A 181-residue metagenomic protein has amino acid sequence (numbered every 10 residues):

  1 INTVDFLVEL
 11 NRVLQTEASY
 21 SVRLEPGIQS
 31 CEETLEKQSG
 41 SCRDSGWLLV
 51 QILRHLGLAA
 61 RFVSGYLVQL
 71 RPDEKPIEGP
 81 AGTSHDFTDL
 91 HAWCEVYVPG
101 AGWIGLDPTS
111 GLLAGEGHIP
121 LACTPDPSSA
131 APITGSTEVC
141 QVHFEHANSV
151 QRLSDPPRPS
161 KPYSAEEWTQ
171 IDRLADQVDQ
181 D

Functional and structural regions predicted by a protein language model:
I1-G40, S45, H55-D181: Mixed-charge, low-complexity segments
I52: Hydrophobic/aromatic ligand-binding patch that stacks against planar heteroaromatic rings of cofactors or nucleotides
